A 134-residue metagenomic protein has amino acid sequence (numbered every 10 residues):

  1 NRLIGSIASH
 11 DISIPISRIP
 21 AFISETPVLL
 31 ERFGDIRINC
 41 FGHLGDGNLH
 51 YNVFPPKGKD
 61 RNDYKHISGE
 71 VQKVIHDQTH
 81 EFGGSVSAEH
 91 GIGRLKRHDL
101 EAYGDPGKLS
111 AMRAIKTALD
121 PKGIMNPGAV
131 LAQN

Functional and structural regions predicted by a protein language model:
N1-N134: Conserved glycine-rich FAD pyrophosphate-binding loop
